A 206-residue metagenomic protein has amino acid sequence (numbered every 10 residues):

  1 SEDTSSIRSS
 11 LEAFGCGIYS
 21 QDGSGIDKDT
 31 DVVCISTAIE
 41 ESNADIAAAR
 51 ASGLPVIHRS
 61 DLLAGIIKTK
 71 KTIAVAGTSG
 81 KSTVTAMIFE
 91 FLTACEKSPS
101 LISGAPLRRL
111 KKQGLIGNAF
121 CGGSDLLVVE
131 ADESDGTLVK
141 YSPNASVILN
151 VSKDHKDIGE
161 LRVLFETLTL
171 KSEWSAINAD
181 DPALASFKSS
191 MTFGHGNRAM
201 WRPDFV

Functional and structural regions predicted by a protein language model:
S1, I35-S36: Thr-Gly-centered strand-to-loop micro-motif
S1-S10, P99: NAD(P)-binding Rossmann-fold cofactor-contacting core
A13, S20, G25-T30, T37-M191 (+1 more regions): Phosphate-binding loop of NTP-binding sites
D125, N197-A199: Short acidic/polar mixed-charge low-complexity motifs
G196, F205-V206: Active-site glycine/GP-rich loop and adjacent strand/helix microenvironment that borders small-molecule binding pockets
